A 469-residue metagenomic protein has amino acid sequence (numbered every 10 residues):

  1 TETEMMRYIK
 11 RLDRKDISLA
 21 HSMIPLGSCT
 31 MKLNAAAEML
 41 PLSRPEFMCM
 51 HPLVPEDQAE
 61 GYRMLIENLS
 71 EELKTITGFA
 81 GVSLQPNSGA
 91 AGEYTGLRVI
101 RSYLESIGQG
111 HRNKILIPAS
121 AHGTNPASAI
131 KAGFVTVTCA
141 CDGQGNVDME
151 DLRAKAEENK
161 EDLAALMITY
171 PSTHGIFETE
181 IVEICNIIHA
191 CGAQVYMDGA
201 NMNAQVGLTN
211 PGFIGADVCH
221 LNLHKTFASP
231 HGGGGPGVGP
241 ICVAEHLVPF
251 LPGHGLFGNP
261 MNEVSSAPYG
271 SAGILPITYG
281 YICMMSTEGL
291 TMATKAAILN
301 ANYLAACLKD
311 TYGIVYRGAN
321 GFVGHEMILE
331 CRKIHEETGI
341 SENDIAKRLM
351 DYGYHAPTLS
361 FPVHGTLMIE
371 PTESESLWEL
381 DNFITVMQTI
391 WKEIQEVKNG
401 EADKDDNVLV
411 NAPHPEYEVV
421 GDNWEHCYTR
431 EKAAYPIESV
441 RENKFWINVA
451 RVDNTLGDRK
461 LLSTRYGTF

Functional and structural regions predicted by a protein language model:
T1-G81, R98, P118, M149 (+3 more regions): Non-catalytic terminal extensions of PLP-dependent enzymes
I17-E38, Q85-G96, F227-C242, G270-I274 (+1 more regions): Conserved phosphate/anionic-ligand binding catalytic regions in large, soluble enzymes, centered on
G61-M64, A91-P260, I340: Conserved PLP-enzyme active-site core in the AAT-like
S83, V137-C139, P357: General small-molecule cofactor/ligand-binding pocket signal
P86, C141, I168-P171, L329-C331 (+1 more regions): Short glycine-centered, acidic/aromatic-flanked micro-motifs in structured strand/loop junctions that mark active-site
S128-I130, P268-G273, T358-F361: A glycine-rich, aromatic-flanked flexible loop/lid motif
P236-A305, K309: Mobile "lid/hinge" segments at catalytic clefts and subdomain interfaces of large enzymes
